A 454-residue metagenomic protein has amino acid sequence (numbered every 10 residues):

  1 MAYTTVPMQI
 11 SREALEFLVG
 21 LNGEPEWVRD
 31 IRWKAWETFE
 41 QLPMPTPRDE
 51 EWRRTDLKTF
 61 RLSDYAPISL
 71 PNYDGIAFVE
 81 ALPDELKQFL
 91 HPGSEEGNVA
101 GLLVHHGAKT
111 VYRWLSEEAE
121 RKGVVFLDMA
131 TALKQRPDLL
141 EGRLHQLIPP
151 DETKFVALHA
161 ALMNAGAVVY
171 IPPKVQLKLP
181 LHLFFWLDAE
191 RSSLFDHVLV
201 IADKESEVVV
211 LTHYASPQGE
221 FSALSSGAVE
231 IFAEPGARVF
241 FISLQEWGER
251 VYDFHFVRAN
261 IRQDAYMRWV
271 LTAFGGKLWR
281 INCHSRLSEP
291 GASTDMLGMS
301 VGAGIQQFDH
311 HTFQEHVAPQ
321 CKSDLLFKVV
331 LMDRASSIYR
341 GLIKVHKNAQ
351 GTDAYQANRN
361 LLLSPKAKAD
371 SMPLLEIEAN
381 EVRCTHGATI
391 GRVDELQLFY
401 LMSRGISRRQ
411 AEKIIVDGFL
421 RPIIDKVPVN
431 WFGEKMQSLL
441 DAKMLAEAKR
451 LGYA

Functional and structural regions predicted by a protein language model:
M1-A2, A454: Short, Lys/Arg-enriched, disordered terminal segments
A2-A157, L326, M332: N-terminal amphipathic, basic helical "cap/leader" segment at the start of enzyme domains
E117-I406, L420, I424-A454: Conserved beta-strand/loop scaffold segments within soluble protein domains that form the structured core and edges
